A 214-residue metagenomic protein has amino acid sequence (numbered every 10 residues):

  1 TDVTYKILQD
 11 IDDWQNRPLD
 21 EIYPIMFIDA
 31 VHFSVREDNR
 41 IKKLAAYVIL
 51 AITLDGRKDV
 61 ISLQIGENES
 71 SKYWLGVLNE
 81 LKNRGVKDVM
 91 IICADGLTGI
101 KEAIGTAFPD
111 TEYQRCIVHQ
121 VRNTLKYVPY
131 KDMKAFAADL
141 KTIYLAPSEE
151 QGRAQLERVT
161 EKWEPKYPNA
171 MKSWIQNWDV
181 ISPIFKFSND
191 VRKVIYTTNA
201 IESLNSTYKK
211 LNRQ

Functional and structural regions predicted by a protein language model:
D2-C93, T98, E102, A107-D110 (+2 more regions): RNase H-like nuclease fold core
N83, T106, Y130, S206 (+1 more regions): Short, well-ordered loop/turn and helix-capping segments at boundaries between secondary-structure elements and domains
P109-K126: Inter-helix linker motif
P129-Y130, S188: Generic structural signal for alpha-helix starts
K131-S148: A polyampholytic, Gly/Pro-enriched intrinsically disordered region
L145-Q214: Acidic/histidine-rich catalytic cores and adjacent linkers of DNA breakage/strand-transfer/modification proteins
